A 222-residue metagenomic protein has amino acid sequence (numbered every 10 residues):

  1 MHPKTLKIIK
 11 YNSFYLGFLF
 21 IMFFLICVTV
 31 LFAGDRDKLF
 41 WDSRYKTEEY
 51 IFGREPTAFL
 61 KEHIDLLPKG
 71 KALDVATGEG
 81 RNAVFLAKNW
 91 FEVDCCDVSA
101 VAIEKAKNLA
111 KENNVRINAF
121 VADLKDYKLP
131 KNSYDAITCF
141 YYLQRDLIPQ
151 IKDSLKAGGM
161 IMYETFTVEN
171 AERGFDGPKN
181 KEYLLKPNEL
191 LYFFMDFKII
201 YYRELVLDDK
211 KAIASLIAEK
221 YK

Functional and structural regions predicted by a protein language model:
G70-G78: Conserved class I S-adenosyl-L-methionine
E92-D97: Conserved SAM-binding motif I beta-strand of class I
S99-V101: Conserved SAM/SAH-binding beta-strand->alpha-helix loop
N113-L124: Conserved SAM-binding strand-loop segment of SAM-dependent methyltransferases
L129-A136: A short acidic, Gly/Pro-enriched loop at the edge of an enzyme's catalytic core that lines a small-molecule cofactor
L143-L155: A short, conserved alpha-helix within the catalytic core of class I
G159-F166: Conserved beta-strand signature within the Rossmann-like core of class I S-adenosyl-L-methionine
L205-K222: Core SAM-dependent methyltransferase catalytic element
